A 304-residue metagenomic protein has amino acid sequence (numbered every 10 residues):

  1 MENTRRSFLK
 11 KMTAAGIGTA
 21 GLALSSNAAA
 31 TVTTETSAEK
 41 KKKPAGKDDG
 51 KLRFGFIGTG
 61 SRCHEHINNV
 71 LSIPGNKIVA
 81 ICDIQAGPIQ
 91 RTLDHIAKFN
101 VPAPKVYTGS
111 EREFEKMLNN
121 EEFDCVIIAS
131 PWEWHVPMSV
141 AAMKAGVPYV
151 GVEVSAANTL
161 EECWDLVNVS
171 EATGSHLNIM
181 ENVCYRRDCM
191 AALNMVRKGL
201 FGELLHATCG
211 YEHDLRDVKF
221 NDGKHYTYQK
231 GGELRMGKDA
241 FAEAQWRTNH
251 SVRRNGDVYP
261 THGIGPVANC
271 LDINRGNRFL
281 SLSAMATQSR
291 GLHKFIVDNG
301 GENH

Functional and structural regions predicted by a protein language model:
E2-V152, N158-H176: N-terminal glycine-/serine-/threonine-rich beta1-alpha1-beta2 phosphate-ribose binding loop of Rossmann-like
G58, R62-C63, T173-H176, V183-H304: Predominantly a Rossmann-like dinucleotide-binding segment in NAD(P)-dependent oxidoreductases
I81, V154-A156, M180-V183, Y211: Short strand-turn motif at the edge of the Rossmann-like AdoMet-binding core
I128, S155, E181, N255-G256: Glycine- and other small-residue-rich loops at beta-strand/loop junctions that grip anionic moieties
